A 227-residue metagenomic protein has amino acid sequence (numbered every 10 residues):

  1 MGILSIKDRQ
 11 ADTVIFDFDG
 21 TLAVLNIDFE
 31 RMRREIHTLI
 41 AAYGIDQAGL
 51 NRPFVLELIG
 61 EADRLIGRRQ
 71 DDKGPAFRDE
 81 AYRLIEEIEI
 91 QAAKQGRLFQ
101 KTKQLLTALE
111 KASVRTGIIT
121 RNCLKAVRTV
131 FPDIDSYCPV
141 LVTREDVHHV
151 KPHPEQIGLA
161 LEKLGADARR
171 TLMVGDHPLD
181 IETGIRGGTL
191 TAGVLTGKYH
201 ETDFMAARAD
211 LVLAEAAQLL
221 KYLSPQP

Functional and structural regions predicted by a protein language model:
M1-D12, T107-K111, L124-P227: Asp-based, Mg2+/Mn2+-dependent phosphohydrolase catalytic module
G2-Q100, Q104-R115, R128: N-terminal helical cap/lid subdomain that shapes the substrate entry/recognition surface in HAD-like hydrolases
T21, T120-N122: Conserved phosphate-coupling serine/threonine residues in phosphotransfer and NTP-handling enzymes
A92-R97, I119, H149, L190-T191: Short, flexible loop segments at the rims of nucleotide/cofactor-binding pockets, characterized by
